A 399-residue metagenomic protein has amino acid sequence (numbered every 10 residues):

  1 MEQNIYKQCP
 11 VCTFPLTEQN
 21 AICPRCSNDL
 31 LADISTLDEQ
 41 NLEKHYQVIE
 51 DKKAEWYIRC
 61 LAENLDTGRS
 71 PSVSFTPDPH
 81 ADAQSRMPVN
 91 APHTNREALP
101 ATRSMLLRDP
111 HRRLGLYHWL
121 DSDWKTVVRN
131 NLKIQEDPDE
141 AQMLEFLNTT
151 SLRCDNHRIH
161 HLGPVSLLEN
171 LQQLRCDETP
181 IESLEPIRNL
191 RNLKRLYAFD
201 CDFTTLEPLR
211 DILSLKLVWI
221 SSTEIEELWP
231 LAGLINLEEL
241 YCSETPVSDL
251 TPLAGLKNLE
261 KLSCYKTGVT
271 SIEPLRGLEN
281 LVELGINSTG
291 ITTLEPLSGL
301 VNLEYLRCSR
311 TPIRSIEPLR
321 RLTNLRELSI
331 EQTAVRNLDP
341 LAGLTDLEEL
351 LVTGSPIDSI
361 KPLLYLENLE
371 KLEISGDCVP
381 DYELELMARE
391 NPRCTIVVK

Functional and structural regions predicted by a protein language model:
M1-E2: Short, intrinsically disordered linker segments that flank or connect zinc-binding domains
Y6, N20: Residues immediately within or flanking Cys/His clusters that coordinate Zn2+ in small zinc-binding modules
C9-C12, C23-C26: Short cysteine-rich clusters marking metal-coordination/redox-active sites
C26-L37: Short Cys/His-rich micro-motifs in 6-15 aa windows
D38-T102: Long, charge-rich boundary regions
A98-E136: Surface-exposed cap/linker segments adjacent to membranes
K133, N148-H160, P164, N170-E182 (+16 more regions): Concave beta-strand-loop units of leucine-rich repeat
